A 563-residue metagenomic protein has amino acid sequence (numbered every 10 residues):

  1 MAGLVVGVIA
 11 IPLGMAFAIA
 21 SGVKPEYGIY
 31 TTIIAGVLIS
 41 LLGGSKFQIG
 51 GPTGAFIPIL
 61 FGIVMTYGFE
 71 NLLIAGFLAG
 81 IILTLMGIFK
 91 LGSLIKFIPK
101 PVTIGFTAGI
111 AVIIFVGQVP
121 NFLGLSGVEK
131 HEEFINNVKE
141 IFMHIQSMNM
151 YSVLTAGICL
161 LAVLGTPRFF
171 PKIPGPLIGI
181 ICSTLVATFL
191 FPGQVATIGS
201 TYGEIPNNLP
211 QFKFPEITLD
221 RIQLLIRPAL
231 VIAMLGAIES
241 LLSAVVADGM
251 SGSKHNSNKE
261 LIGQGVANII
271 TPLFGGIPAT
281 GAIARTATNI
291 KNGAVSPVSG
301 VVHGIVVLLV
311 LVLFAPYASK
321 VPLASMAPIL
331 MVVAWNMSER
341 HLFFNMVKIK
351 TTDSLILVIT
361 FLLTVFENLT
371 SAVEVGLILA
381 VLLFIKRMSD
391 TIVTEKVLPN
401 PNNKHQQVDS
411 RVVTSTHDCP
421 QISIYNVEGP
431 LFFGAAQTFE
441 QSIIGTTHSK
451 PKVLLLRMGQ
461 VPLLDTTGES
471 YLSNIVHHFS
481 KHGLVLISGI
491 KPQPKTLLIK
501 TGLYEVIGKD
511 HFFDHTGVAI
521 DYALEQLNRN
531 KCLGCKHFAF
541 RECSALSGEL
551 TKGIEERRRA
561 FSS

Functional and structural regions predicted by a protein language model:
M1-N402: Transmembrane helical cores of multi-pass ion-transport proteins
S389-S563: Cytosolic C-terminal regulatory domains/tails of membrane transporters and channels
